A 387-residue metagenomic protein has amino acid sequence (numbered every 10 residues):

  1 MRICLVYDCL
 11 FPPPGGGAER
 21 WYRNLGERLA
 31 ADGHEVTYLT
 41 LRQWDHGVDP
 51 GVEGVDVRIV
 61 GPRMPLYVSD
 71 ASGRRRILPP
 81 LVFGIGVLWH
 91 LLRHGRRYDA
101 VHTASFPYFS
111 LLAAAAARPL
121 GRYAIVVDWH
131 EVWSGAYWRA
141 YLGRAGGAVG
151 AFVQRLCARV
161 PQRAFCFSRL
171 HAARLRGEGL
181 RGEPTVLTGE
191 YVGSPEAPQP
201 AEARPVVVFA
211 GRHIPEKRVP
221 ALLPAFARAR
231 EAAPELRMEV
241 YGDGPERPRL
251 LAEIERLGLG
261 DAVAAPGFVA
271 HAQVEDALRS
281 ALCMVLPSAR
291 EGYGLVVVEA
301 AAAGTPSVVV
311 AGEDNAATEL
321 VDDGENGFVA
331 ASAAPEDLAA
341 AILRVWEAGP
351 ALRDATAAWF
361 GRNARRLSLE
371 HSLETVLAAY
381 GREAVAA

Functional and structural regions predicted by a protein language model:
R28, L170-H171, E178-L180, L187-A197 (+1 more regions): Short beta-strand->alpha-helix junction loop in the catalytic core of nucleotide-activated group-transfer enzymes
L92, A116-L120, W133, R144-A164 (+1 more regions): Membrane-proximal helix-turn-helix segments that form the acceptor-binding/catalytic region of lipid-linked
Q199-F226, E239, A333: Conserved donor-binding/catalytic core segment of Leloir-type glycosyltransferases
L251-V269: Nucleotide-activated donor-binding/catalytic signature segment of Leloir-type glycosyltransferases, i.e., the conserved
A289: Aromatic "clamp/platform" in nucleotide-sugar-dependent glycosyltransferases that forms part of the donor/acceptor
P306-A311: Short hydrophobic beta-strand element within catalytic cores of glycosyltransferases and related nucleotide-activated
D322-G324, F328-P335, L343-P350: Conserved acidic donor-binding segment of nucleotide-sugar-dependent glycosyltransferases
P350-G381: A charged, aromatic-enriched C-terminal amphipathic alpha-helix characteristic of glycosyltransferases across folds
